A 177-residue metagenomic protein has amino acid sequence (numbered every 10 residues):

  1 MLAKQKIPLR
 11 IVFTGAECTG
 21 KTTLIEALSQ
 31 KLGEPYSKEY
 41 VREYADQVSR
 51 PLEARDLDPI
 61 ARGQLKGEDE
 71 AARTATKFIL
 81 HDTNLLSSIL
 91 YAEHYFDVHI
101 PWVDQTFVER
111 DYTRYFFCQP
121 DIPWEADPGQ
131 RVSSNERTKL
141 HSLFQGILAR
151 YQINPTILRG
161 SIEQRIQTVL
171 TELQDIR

Functional and structural regions predicted by a protein language model:
M1-L9: Extreme N-terminal, non-catalytic leader segments that precede Walker-type/kinase nucleotide-binding cores
F13: Hydrophobic anchor at the beta1->P-loop junction of P-loop NTPases
E17: The conserved Walker
K21: Conserved lysine of the Walker
E26-D69: Conserved substrate/cofactor phosphate-moiety recognition/catalytic segment in nucleotide-dependent phosphotransferases
P59-R110: Glycine-rich phosphate-binding loop used to anchor ATP phosphates in small-molecule kinases, encompassing both
F96-Q164, T168: A glycine- and Lys/Arg-enriched "phosphate-lid" helix/loop adjacent to the NTP-binding pocket of small-molecule kinases
